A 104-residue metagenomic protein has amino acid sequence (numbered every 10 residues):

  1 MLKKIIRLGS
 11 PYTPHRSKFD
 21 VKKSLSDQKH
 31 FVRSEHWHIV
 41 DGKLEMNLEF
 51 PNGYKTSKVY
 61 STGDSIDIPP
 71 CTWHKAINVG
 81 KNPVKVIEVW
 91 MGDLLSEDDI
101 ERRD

Functional and structural regions predicted by a protein language model:
M1-S34, V89: A short glycine-rich, His/Asp/Glu-containing loop-to-beta-strand
P14-K18, H36, S57, S65-D67: Conserved hydrophobic/aromatic beta-strand scaffold that supports enzyme active sites
K29-F31, I39, Y60, N78-K81: Short glycine/proline-enriched turns and hinge-like loops at secondary-structure junctions
V32-P51: Glycine- and acidic-residue-biased ligand/ion/polar-headgroup-sensing regions
F50-C71: Short acidic-glycine-tyrosine-enriched beta hairpin
K75-D104: Double-stranded beta-helix
